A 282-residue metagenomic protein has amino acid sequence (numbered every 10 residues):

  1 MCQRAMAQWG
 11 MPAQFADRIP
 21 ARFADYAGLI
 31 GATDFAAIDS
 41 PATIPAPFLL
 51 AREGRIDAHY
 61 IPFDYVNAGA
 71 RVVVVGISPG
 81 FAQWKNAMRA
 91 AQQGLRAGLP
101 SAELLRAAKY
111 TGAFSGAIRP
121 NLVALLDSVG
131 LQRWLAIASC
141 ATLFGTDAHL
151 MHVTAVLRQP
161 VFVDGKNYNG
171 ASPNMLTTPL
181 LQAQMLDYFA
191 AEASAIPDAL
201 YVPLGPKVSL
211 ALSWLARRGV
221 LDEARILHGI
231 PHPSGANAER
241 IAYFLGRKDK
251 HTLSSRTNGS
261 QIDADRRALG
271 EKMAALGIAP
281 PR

Functional and structural regions predicted by a protein language model:
A5, W9-L200, V208-W214, A238-E239 (+2 more regions): A polyanion-binding, active-site-adjacent surface
P206-H228: Active-site-adjacent alpha-helix immediately C-terminal to a catalytic or transition-state-stabilizing loop
H228, N237-A238: Long, compositionally biased interface segments
H232: Active-site glycine-centered loops adjacent to acidic/histidine catalytic or metal-binding residues that shape
